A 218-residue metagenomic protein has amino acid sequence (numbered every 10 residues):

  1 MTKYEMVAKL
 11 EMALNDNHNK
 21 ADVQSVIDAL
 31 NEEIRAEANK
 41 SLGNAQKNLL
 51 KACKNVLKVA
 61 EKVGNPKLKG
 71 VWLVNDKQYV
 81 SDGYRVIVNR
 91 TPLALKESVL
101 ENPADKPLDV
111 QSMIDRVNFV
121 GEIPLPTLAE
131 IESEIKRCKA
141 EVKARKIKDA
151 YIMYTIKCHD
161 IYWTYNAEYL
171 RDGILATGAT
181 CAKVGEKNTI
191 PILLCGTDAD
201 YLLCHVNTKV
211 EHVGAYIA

Functional and structural regions predicted by a protein language model:
M1-M12, N19: Short amphipathic alpha-helical heptad-repeat segments
Y4-A8, D82-V86, R90-A218: C-terminal functional regions that serve as terminal interaction/effector modules
M12-N89: Intrinsically disordered, low-complexity linker/loop segments enriched in Gly/Pro and charged/polar residues
